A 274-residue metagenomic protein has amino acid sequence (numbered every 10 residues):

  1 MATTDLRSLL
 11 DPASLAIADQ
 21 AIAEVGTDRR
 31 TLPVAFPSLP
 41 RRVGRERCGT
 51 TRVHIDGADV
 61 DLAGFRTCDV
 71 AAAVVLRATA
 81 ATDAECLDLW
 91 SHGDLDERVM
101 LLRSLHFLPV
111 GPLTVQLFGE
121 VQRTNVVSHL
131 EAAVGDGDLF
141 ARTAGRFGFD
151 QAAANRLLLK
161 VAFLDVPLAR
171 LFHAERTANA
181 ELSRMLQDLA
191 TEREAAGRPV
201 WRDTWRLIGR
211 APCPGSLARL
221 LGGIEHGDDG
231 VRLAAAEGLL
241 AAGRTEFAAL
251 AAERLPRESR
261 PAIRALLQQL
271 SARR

Functional and structural regions predicted by a protein language model:
M1-T79, R146-R274: N-terminal alpha-helical scaffold/docking segments in eukaryotic complex subunits
A72-R77, L87-D88, V99-P109: Contiguous, well-ordered alpha-helical segments that form the cores/surfaces of helical PPI scaffolds
E85-G93, S104, Q116-N125, H129-A133 (+3 more regions): Alpha-solenoid HEAT/Armadillo-like helical repeat scaffolds in large eukaryotic proteins
L108-V166: Glycine- and acidic-residue-rich phosphate-binding/metal-coordinating active-site segment common to enzymes that handle
